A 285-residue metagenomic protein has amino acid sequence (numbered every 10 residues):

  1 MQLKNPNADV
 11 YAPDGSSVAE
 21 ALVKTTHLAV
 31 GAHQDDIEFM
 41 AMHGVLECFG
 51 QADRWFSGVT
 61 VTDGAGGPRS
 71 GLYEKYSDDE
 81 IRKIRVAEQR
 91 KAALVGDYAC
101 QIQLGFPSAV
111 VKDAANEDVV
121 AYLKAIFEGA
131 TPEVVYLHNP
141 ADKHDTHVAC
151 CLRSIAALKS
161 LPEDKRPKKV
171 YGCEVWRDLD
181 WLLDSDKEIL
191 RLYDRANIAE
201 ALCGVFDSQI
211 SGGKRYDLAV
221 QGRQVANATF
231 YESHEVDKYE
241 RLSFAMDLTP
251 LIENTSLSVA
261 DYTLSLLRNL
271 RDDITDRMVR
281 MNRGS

Functional and structural regions predicted by a protein language model:
Q2-L28, K112-S285: Metal-dependent de-N-acetylase/amidase catalytic core
V23-K24, L28-E80: ATP-dependent adenylation/pyrophosphate-handling site
D36, Y76, S108-V110, P140-D145: Short histidine/acidic/glycine/proline-rich micro-motifs that form metal- and phosphate-coordinating active-site loops
R54, A99, E133: Short acidic/polar active-site loop segments enriched in Thr and Asp
V59-V61, K91-P107: A conserved beta-strand->alpha-helix junction
G64-G67, V110, L179: Feature marks short, surface-exposed loop/turn motifs that line or immediately flank catalytic pockets and channel
E80-A87, N116-Y122: Glycine-rich, highly charged phosphate/nucleotide-binding loops
I81-G96, R153: Short, solvent-exposed amphipathic alpha-helices that sit in or adjacent to ligand/effector-binding or catalytic
